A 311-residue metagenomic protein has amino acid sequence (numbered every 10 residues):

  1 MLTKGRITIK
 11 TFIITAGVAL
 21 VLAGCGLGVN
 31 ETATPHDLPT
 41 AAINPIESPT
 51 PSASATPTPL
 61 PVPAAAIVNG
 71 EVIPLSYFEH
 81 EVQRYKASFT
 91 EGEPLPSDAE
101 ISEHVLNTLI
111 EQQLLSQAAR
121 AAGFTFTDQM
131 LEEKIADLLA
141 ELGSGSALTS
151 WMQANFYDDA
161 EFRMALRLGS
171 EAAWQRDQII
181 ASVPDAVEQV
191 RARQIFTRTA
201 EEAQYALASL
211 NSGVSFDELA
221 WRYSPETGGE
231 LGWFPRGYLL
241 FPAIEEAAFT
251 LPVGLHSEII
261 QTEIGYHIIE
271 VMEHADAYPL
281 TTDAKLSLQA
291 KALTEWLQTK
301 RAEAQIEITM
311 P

Functional and structural regions predicted by a protein language model:
T3-I13: Bacterial N-terminal signal peptides that target proteins for export
V21-G24: C-terminal motif of bacterial Sec signal peptides marking the signal peptidase cleavage site
L27-A160: N-terminal targeting/tethering segments
L60-V68, I73, E100, F126 (+7 more regions): Extracytoplasmic
P61-K86, L114, A119, S170-Q175 (+4 more regions): FKBP-type peptidyl-prolyl cis-trans isomerase
I73, I101-A119, M130-L131, I135 (+5 more regions): Solvent-exposed aromatic/hydrophobic patches embedded in short alpha-helical segments
P94-P96, A206-I244, M272-L280: Peptidyl-prolyl cis-trans isomerase
Q153-Q194, R222, A243-T282: Proteostasis/folding factors centered on peptidyl-prolyl cis-trans isomerases
